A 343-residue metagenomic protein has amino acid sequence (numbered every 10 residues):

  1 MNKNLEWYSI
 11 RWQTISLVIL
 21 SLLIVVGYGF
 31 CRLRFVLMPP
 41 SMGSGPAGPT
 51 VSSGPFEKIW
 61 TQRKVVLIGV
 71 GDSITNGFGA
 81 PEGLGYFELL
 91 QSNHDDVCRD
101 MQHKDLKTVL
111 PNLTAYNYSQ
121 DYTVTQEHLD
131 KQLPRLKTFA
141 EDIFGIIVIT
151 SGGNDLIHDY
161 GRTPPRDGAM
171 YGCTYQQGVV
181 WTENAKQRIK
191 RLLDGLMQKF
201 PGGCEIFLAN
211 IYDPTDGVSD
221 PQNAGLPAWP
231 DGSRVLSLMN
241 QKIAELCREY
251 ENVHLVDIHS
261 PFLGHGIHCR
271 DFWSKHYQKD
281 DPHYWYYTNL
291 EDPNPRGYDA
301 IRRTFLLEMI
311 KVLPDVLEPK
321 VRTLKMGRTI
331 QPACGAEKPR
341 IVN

Functional and structural regions predicted by a protein language model:
M1-V70, I74-H94, K107-T108, V312 (+1 more regions): N-terminal secretory targeting modules
T50-I68, H128-I147, K190-G202: Short amphipathic alpha-helices and their capping/turn segments at secondary-structure boundaries
V66-G71, T75-G77, T114-S119, G145-T150 (+4 more regions): Structural recognition of the beta-strand scaffold that forms the well-ordered cores of secreted hydrolase catalytic
N76-F78, V124-Q126, D155-D159, P214-S219 (+1 more regions): Short catalytic/ligand-binding loop motif for oxyanion handling, primarily in non-cytosolic enzymes, centered on
A80-Q187, M326-V342: Conserved SGNH/GDSL esterase-like catalytic core that processes O-acyl groups on lipids and polysaccharides
M101-L113, R188-F207, L238-D257, E308: A structural motif corresponding to the C-terminal end of an alpha-helix and its immediate exit/capping segment
L129, T182, K186, K190 (+1 more regions): Short, amphipathic alpha-helical "lid/cap" segments that border enzyme active or binding sites
I211-V342: Catalytic His-Asp segment of secreted/periplasmic serine-dependent ester chemistry enzymes
